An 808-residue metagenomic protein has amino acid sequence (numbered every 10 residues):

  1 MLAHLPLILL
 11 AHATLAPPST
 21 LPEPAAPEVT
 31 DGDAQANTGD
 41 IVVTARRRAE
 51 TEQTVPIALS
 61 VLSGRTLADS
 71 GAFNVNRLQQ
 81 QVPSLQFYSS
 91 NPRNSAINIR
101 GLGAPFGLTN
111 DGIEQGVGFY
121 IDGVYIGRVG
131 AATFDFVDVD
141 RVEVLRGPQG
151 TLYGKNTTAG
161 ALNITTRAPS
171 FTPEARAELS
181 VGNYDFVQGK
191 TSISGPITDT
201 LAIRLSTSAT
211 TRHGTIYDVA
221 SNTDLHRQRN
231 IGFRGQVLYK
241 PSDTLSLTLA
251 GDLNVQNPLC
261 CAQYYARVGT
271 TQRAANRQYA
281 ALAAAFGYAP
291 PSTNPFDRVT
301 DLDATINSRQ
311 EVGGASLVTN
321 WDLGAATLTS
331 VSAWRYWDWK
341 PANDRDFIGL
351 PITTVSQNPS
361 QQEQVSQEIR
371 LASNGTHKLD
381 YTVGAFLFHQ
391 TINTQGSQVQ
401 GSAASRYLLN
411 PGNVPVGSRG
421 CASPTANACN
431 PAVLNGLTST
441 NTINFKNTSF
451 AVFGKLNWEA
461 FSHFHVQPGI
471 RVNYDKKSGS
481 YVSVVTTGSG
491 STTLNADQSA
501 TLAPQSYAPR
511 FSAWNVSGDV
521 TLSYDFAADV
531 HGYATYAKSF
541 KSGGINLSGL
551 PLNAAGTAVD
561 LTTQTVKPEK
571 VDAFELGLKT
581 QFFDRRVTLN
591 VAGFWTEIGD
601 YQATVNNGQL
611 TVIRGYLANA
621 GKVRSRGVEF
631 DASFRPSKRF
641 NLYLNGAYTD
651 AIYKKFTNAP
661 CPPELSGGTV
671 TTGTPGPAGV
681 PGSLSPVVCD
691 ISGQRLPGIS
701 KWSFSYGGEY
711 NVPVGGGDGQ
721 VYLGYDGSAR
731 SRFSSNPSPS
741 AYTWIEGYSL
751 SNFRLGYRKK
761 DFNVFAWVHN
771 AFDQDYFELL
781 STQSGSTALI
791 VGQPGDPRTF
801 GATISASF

Functional and structural regions predicted by a protein language model:
M1-A72, N76-Q81, D243-T244, A315 (+1 more regions): N-terminal Sec signal peptide and the immediately downstream disordered periplasmic leader that contains the TonB box
E114-G116, R128, F136-R146, T151-F233 (+5 more regions): Outer-membrane beta-barrel translocator/receptor signature
T215-D224, C260-D301, D344-V355, S397-T442 (+6 more regions): Solvent-exposed loop segments that connect transmembrane elements
N222, Q228-T382, F388-Q390, T588-N590: Outer-membrane beta-barrel domain signature, strongest for Gram-negative TonB-dependent receptors and also present
L238-S242, L371-N374, F386-F388, I443-T596 (+1 more regions): Structural signature of Gram-negative outer-membrane beta-barrels, strongest in the C-terminal barrel of TonB-dependent
S316-L323, T327-N343, D525-A537, K541 (+5 more regions): Membrane-embedded beta-barrel scaffold of Gram-negative outer-membrane proteins
D380-Y381, S462, V466, A592-E597 (+2 more regions): Gram-negative outer-membrane beta-barrel transporters
S405, E597, S728-S738, Y757-F808: C-terminal beta-signal and adjacent terminal beta-strands/loops of Gram-negative outer-membrane beta-barrel proteins
